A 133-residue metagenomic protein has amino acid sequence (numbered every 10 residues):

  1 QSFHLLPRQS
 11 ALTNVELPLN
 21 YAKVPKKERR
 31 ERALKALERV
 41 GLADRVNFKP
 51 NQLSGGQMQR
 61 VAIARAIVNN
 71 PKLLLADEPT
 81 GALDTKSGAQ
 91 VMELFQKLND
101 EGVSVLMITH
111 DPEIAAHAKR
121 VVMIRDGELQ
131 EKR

Functional and structural regions predicted by a protein language model:
Q1-R125: ABC family nucleotide-binding domain
D126-K132: Conserved switch/coupling elements of ABC/ABC-like ATPase nucleotide-binding domains
